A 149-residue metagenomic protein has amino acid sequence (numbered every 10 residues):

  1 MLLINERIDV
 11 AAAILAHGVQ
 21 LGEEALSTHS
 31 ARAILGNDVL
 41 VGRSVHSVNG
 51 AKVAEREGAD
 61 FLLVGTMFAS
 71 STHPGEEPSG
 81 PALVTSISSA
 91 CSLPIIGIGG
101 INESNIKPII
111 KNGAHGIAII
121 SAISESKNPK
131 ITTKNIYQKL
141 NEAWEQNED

Functional and structural regions predicted by a protein language model:
M1-I4, E23-S47, E77-E103, I136-N147: Alpha-helix-loop-beta-strand connector modules within alpha/beta enzyme cores
I14-L21, R43-T85, S89, N128: Glycine/Thr-rich beta-alpha phosphate-binding loop at enzyme active sites
L15-H17, N37-V39, D60, C91-I95 (+1 more regions): Short, well-ordered coil/turn segments that N-cap beta-strands
E23-S30, F61-G75, E103-K139: Glycine-rich phosphate-binding active-site loops on the catalytic face of alpha/beta enzymes
A51, F61-L62, K111, Q146-D149: Long, contiguous secondary-structure blocks with strong helical propensity
A51-A54, A59, G97, A114 (+1 more regions): Small-residue (primarily alanine) positions within well-ordered alpha-helices, especially packing/interaction faces
